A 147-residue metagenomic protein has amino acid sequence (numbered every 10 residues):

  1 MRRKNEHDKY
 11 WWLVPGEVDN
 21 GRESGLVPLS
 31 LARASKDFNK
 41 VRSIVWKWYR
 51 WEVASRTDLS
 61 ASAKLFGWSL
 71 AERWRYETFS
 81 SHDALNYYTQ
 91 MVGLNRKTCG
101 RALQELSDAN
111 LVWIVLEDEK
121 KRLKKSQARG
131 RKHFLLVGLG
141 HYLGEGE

Functional and structural regions predicted by a protein language model:
M1-M91, K97-T98: Short recognition helix of helix-turn-helix/winged-helix DNA-binding domains
R96-E147: Winged-helix/helix-turn-helix nucleic-acid-interaction surface
